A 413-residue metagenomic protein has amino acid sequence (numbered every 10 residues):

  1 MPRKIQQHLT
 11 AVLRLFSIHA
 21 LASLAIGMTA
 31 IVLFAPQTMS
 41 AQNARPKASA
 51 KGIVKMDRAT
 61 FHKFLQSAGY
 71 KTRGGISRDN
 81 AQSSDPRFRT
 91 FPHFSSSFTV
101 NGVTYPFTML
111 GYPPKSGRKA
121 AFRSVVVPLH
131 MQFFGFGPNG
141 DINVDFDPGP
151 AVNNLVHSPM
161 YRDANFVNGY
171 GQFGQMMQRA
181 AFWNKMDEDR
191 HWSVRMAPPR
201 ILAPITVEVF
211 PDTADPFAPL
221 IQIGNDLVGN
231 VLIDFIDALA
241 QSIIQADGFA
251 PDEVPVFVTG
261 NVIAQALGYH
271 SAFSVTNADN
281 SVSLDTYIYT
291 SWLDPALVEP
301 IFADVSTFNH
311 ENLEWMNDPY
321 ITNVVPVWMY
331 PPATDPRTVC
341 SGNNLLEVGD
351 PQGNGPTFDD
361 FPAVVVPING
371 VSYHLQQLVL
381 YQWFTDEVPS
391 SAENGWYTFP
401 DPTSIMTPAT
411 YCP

Functional and structural regions predicted by a protein language model:
M1-S17: N-terminal secretory signal peptides that target proteins for export/translocation
H19-L33: Bacterial N-terminal signal peptides
I31-N43: Signal peptide processing junction and immediate N-terminal pro/mature segment of secreted/exported proteins
A41-L155, P389-T398, P402-P413: N-terminal module-boundary/linker segments of secreted carbohydrate-active enzymes
V144-G224: Low-complexity, serine/threonine/proline-enriched polar segments
I221, L227-I321: Active-site-proximal segment of zinc-dependent metalloprotease catalytic domains
Y269-V298, F302, I321-P413: Metalloprotease/metallohydrolase-associated module, dominated by Zn2+-dependent proteases
